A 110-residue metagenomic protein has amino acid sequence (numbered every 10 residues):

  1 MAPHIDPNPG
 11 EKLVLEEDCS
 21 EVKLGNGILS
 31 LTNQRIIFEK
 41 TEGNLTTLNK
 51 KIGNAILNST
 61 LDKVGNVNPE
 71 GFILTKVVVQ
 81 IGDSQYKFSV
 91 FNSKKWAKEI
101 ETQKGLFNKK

Functional and structural regions predicted by a protein language model:
M1-Q34, K51-G53, G71, Q80-G82 (+2 more regions): Anionic N-terminal interaction surfaces
I36, G53-E70: Phosphoinositide-dependent membrane-docking surfaces
I36-K40, F88: Short hydrophobic/aromatic-rich beta-strand segments that constitute the beta-sheet cores of beta-sandwich/beta-barrel
E39, K95-W96: Generic secondary-structure boundary signal with a strong preference for alpha-helix termini
T41-L57: Acidic Ser/Thr/Pro-rich low-complexity disordered segments that often serve as glycosylated linkers/stalks around
G43-T47, G65-Q80: Short acidic, Gly/Pro-enriched loop/turn segments at secondary-structure junctions
Y86-N92: A short macromolecule-binding patch
